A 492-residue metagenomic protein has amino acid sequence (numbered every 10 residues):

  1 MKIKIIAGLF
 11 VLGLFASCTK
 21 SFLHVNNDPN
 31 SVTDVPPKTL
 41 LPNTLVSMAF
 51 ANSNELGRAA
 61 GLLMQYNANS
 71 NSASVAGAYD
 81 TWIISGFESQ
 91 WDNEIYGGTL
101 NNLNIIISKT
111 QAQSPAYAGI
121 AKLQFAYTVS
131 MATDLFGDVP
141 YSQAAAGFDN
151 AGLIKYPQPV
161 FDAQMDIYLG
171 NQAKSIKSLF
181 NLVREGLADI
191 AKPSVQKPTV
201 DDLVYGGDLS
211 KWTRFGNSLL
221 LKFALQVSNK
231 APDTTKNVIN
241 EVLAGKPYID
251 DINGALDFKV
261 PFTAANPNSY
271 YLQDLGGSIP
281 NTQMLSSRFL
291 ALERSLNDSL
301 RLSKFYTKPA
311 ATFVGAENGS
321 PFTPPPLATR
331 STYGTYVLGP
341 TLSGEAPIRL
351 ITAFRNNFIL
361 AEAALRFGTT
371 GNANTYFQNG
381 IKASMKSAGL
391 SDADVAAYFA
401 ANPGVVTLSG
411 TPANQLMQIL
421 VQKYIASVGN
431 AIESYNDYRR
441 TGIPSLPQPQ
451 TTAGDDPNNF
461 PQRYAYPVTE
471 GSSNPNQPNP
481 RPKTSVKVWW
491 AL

Functional and structural regions predicted by a protein language model:
M1-N27: Bacterial Sec-dependent N-terminal signal peptides
I5, S53-N54, L390, G429: Intrinsically disordered or highly flexible coil/loop and linker segments, enriched in small and charged/polar residues
C18-N67, Q90, G97, N101 (+4 more regions): Membrane-proximal, proline-rich intrinsically disordered regions
K20-L23, V337-L338, D394-A401: Short acidic (Asp/Glu) and glycine-rich catalytic loops that position anionic groups and cofactors
N27-N30, A144-A146, T307, R440-I443: Short capping/connector residues at structural and topological boundaries
D34-K38, N69-Q124, V129-D392, S409-L416 (+1 more regions): Structured, solvent-exposed acidic/aromatic patches
M385-S387, D392-L492: C-terminal functional modules
